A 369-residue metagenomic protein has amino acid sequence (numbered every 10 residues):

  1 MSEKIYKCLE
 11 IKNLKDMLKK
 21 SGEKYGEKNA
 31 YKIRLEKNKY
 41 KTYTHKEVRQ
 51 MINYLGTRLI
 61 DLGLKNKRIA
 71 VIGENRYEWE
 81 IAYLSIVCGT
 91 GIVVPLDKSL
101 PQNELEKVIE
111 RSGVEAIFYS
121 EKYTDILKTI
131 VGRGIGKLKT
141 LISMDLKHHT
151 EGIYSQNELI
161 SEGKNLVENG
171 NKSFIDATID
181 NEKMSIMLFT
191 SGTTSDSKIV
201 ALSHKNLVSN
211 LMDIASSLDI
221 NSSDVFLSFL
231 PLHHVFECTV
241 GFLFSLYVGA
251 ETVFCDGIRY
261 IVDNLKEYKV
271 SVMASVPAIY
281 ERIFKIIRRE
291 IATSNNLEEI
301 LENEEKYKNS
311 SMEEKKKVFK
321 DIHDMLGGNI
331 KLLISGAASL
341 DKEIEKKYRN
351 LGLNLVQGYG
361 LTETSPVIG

Functional and structural regions predicted by a protein language model:
L9-Y31, Q50: A short N-terminal helical cap/helix-turn-helix that marks the beginning of AMP-binding/adenylate-forming
G26-N29, S143, S161-F189, D196 (+1 more regions): Conserved pre-ATP/AMP-binding loop-to-beta segment of ANL
E27, Y31-R76, E80-L84, P101-E106 (+3 more regions): Conserved AMP-binding/adenylate-forming core of the ANL superfamily
T42-K46, S185-L211: Conserved AMP-binding A3 loop
R68, E74-V94, K98-Q102, R111-A116 (+3 more regions): A short helix-loop-beta submotif of the ANL/AMP-binding
C88-S161: Structural core segment of the AMP-binding/adenylate-forming
K98-T129, N210-L227, I258-V272, M325: Conserved ATP-dependent adenylate/AMP-binding module captured primarily in the ANL superfamily
V208-V225, L232-F319, N329, N354: Conserved AMP-binding/adenylation subdomain of ANL enzymes
